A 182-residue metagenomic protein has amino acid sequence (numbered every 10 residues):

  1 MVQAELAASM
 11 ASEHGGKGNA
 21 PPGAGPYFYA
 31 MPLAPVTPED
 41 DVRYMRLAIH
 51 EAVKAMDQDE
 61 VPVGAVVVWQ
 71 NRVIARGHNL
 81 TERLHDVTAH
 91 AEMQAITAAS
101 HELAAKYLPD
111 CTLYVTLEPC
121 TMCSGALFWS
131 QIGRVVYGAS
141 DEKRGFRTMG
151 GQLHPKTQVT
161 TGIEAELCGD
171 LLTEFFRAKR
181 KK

Functional and structural regions predicted by a protein language model:
V2-E13: Extreme N-terminal basic, low-complexity initiation segments that serve as generic localization/processing leaders
V2-Q3, Y27-A55, P119-K182: Zinc-dependent deaminase
V63-W69: Short beta-strand scaffold segments in enzyme catalytic cores
W69-Q70, T97, P109: A cytosolic small-molecule/anion-sensing beta-strand core signal
L80-M93: A short, polar/charged loop-to-alpha-helix boundary motif
A105-E118: Immediate flanking context of iron-sulfur cluster ligation sites
